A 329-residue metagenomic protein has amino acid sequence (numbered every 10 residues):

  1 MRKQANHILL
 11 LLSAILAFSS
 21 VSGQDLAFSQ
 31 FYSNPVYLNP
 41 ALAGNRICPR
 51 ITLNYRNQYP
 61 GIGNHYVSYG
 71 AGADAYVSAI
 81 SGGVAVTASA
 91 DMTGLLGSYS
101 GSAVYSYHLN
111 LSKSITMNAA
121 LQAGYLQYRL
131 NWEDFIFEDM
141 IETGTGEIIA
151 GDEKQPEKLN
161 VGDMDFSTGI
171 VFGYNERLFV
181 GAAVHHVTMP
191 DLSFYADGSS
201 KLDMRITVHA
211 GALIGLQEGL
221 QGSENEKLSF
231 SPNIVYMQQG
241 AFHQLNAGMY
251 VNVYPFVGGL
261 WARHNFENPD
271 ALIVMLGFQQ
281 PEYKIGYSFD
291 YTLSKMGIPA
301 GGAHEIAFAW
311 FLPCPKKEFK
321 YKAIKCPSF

Functional and structural regions predicted by a protein language model:
M1-L9: Bacterial N-terminal signal peptides that target proteins for export
L9-A17: Bacterial N-terminal signal peptides
S19-G23: Sec/Tat signal peptide C-region and signal peptidase I cleavage site
Q24-F329: Subset of outer-membrane beta-barrel
